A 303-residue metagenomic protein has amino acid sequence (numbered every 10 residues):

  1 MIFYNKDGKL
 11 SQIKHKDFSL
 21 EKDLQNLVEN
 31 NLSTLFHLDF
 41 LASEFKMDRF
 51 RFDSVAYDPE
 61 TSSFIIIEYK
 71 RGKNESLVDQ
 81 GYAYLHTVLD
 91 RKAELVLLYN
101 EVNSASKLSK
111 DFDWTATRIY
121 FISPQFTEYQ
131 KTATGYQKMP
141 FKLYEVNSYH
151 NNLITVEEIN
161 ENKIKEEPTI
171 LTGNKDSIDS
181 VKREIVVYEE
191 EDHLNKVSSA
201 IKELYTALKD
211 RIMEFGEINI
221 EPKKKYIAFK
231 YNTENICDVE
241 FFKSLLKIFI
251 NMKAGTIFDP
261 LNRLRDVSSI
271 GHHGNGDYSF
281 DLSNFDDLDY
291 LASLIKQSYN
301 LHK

Functional and structural regions predicted by a protein language model:
M1-E214, N219-L245, K253-T256, L264-V267 (+1 more regions): Charged, terminal alpha-helix-loop-beta segments that serve as non-catalytic nucleic-acid engagement and/or assembly
S244-I248, G276: A short pocket-lining beta-strand/turn micro-motif at the edge of beta-sheets
S269-L282: Short helix/strand-capping connector loops at secondary-structure junctions
